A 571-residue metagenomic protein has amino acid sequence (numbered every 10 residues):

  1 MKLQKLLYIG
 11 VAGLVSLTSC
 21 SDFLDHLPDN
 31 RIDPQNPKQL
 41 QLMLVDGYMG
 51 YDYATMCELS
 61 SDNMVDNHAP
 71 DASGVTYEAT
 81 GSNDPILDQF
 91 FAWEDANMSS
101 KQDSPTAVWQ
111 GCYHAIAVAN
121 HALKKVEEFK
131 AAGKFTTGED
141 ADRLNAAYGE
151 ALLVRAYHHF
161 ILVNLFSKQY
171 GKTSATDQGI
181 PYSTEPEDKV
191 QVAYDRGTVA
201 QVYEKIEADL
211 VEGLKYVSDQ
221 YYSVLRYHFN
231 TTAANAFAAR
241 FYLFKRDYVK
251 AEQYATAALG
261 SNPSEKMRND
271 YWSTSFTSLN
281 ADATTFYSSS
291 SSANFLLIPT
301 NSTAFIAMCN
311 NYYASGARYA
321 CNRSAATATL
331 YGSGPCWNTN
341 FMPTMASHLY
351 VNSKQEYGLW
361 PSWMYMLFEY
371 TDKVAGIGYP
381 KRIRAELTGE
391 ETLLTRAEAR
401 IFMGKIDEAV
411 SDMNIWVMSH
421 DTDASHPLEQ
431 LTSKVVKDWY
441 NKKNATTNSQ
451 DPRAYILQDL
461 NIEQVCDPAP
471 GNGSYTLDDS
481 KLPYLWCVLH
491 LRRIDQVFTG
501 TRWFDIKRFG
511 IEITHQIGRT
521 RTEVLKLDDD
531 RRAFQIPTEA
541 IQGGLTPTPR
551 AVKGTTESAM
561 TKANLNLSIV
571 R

Functional and structural regions predicted by a protein language model:
M1-S19: Sec-dependent bacterial lipoprotein signal peptides
C20-S73, G316-C321, A325-T327, G510-R571: Membrane-proximal, proline-rich intrinsically disordered regions
S21, T231-Y271, G554-S558, A563-V570: Aromatic-residue-lined binding/catalytic grooves and analogous aromatic/hydrophobic interfacial grooves in multimeric
P85-F166, G197, L210, L214-D219 (+4 more regions): Conserved, well-structured interaction surfaces
V202, D209, Y216, Y254-A257 (+1 more regions): Alpha-helical solenoid repeat scaffolds, predominantly canonical TPR units
E252-E390, D423-Y475, D495-Q496, T501 (+2 more regions): Hydrophobic-face positions in mid-chain alpha helices that act as interaction patches
